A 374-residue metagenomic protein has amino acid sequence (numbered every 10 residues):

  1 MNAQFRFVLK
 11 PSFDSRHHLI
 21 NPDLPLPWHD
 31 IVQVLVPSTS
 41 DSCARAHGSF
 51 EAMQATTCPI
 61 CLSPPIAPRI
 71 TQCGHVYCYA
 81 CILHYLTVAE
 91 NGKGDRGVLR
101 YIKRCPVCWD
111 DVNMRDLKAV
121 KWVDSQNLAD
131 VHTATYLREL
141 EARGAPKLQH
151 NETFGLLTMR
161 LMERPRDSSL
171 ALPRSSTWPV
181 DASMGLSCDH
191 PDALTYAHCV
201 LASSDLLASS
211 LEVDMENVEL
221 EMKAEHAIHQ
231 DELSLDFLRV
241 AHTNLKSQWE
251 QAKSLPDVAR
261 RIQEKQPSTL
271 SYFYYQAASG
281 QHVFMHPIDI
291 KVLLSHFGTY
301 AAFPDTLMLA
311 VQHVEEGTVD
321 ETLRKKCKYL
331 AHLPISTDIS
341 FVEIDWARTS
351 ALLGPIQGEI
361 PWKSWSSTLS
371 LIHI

Functional and structural regions predicted by a protein language model:
M1-Q72: Proximal pre-RING flanking segment of RING-type E3 ubiquitin ligases
N2-D23, L117-S370: PEST-like low-complexity intrinsically disordered regions enriched in Ser/Thr/Pro and acidic residues
I60-C61, Q72-C73, A80, V107-C108: Short, cysteine/histidine-rich loop/knuckle motifs that typically chelate Zn2+
S63-G74, K93-D95, R115-K121: Canonical RING-type zinc finger of E3 ubiquitin-protein ligases
G74, G97-C108, K121-N127: Short amphipathic alpha-helical segments embedded in low-complexity Lys/Glu-rich regions
V76-R96: Cys/His-coordinated zinc-finger cores
D110-M114: Short, conserved secondary-structure transition motifs
I372-I374: Conserved small/polar residues in nucleotide/adenosyl-binding loops
